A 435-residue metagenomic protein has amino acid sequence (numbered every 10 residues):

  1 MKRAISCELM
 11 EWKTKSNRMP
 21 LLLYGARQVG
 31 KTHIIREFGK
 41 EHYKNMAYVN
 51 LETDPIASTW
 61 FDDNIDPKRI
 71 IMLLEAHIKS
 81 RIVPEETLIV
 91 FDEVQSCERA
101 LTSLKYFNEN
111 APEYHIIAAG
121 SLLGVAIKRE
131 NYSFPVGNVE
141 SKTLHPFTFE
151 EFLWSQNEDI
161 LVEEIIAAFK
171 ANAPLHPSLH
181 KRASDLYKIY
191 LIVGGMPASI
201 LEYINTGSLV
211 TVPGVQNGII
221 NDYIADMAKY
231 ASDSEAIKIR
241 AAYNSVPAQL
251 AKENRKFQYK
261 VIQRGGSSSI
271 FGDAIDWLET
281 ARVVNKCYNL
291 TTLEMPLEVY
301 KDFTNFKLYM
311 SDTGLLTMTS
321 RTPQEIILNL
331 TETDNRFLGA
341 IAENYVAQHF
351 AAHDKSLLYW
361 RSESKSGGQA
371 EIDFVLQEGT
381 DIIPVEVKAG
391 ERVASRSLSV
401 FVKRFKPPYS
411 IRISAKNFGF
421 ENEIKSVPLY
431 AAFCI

Functional and structural regions predicted by a protein language model:
K2, K13-L21, A26-Q28, E37-E41 (+1 more regions): A cross-kingdom feature that marks ATP-driven nucleic-acid transaction machinery
K31: Conserved lysine of the Walker
H42-A57: Conserved catalytic segments around the Walker B and adjacent sensor/switch elements of P-loop NTPase domains
T53-P84: Short glycine-rich substrate-engagement loop in P-loop NTPases that contacts/grips substrate
I82-A100: Conserved P-loop NTPase "ATPase switch" module shared by AAA+ and STAND
V90, H115-S121, T143: Structural recognition of the conserved hydrophobic beta-strand(s) that form the central parallel beta-sheet of P-loop
G124-E140, L153-E158: Short regulatory helix/loop adjacent to the ATP-binding pocket of P-loop NTPases
S155-A342, Q348, S356-S362, G367: Interdomain hinge/linker elements that couple catalytic modules in large macromolecular machines
